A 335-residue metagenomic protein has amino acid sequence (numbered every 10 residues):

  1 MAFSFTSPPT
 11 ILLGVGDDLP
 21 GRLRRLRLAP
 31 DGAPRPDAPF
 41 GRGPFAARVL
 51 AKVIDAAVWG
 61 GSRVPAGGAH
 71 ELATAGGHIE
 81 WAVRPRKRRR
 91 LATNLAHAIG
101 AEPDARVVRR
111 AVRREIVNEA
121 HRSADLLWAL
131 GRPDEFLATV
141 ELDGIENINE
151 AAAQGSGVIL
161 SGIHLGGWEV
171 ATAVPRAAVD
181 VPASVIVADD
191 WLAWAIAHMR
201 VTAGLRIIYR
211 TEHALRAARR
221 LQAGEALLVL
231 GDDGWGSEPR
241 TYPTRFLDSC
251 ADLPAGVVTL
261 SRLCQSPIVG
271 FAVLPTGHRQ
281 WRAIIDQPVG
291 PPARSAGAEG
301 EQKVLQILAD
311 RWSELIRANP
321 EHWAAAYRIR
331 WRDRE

Functional and structural regions predicted by a protein language model:
A2-F3, S7-L28, F45, R109 (+3 more regions): Non-catalytic C-terminal accessory region of glycerolipid acyltransferases and related lyso-lipid remodeling enzymes
F3-I159, I196-H198, T202-L205: Membrane-anchoring hydrophobic helices of lipid-metabolizing enzymes
L50, R84, H164, D189 (+2 more regions): Charged, low-complexity surface patches
R89, V187-D190, C250-P254: Active-site metal-coordination segments of metallo-dependent hydrolases
T93, A173, H198, T259 (+1 more regions): Surface-exposed charge patches
D134-V140, V185, T202-I208, F246-D248 (+2 more regions): Short, flexible loop segments at the rims of nucleotide/cofactor-binding pockets, characterized by
Q154-T211, S237-Y242: Catalytic core of membrane glycerolipid acyltransferases/transacylases, capturing the structured, soluble-facing
